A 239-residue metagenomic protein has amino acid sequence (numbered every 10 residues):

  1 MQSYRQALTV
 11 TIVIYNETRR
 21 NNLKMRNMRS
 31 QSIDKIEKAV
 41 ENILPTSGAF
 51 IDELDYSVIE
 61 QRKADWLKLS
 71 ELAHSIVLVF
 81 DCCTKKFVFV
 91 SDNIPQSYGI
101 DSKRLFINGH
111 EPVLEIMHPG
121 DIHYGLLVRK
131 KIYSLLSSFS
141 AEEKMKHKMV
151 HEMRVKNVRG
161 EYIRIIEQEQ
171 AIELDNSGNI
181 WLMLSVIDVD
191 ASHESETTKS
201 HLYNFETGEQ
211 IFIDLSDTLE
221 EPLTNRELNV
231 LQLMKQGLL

Functional and structural regions predicted by a protein language model:
M1-N27: N-terminal amphipathic/basic-hydrophobic helices that include classical n-h-c signal peptides and signal-anchor
S3, W66-L69, E143-M145: Short linear motifs in intrinsically disordered
K24-S57: Short, low-complexity N-terminal regulatory "tails/caps" that precede and couple sensory modules
E37-G48, E71-C83, I180-V186, T197 (+1 more regions): Short charge-dense sequence patches
L54-E111, A191, F205-D214: PAS-family sensory domain signal
V88, N93-Y98, E111-E194: Sensory/regulatory domains in signal-transduction proteins
E194-H201: Short, charged, solvent-exposed linker or helix-capping segments at domain edges/interfaces that act as flexible hinges
I211-L239: Helix-turn-helix DNA-binding segment
